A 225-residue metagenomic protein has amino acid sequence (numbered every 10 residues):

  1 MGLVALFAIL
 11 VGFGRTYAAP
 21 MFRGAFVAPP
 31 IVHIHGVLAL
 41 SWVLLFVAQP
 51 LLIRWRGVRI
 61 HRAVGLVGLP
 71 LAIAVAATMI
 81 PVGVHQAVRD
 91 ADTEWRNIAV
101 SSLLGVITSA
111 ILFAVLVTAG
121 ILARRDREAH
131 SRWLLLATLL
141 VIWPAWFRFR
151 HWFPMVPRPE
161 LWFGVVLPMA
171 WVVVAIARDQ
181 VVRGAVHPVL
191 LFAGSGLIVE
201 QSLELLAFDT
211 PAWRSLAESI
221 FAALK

Functional and structural regions predicted by a protein language model:
M1-K225: Alpha-helical membrane insertion/targeting regions
